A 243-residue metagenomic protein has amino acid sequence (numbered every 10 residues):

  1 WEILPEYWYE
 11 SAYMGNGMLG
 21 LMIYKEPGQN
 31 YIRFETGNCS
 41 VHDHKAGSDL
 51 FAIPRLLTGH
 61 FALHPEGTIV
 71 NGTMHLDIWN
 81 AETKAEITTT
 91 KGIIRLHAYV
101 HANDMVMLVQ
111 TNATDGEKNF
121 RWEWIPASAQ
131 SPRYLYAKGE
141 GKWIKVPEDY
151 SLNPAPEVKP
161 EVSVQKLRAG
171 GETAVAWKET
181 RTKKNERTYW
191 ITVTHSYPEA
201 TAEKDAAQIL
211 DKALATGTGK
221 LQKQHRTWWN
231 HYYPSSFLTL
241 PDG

Functional and structural regions predicted by a protein language model:
W1-D242: Beta-sandwich/jelly-roll carbohydrate-recognition scaffolds of carbohydrate-active enzymes
